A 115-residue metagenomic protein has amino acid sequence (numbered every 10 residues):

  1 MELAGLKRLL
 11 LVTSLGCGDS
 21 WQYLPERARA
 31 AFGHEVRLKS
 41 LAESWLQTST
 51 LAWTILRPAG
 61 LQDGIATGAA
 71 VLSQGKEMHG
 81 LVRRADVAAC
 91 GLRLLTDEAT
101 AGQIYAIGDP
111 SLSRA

Functional and structural regions predicted by a protein language model:
L3-A115: Oxidoreductase cofactor-interface core, primarily capturing Rossmann-like NAD(P)-dependent enzymes
